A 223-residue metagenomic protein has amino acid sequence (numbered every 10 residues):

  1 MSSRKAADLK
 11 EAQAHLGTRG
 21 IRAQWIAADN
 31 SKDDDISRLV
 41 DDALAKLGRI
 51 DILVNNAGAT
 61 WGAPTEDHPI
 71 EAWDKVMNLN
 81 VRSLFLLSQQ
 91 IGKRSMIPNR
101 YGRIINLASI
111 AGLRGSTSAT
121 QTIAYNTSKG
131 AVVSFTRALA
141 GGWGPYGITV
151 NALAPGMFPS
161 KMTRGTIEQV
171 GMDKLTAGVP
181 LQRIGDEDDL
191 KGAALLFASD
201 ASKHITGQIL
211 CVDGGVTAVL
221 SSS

Functional and structural regions predicted by a protein language model:
M1-E11: Conserved glycine-rich Rossmann-like NAD(P)H-binding loop of the short-chain dehydrogenase/reductase
I36, P64-T65, P69-D74, L175: Substrate-binding pocket helix/loop in short-chain dehydrogenase/reductase
S88, S128, T136: Active-site helix of classical SDR
K93-R94, G141-G142, K203: Alpha-helical segment proximal to the catalytic Tyr-Lys
S109: Residue(s) in the substrate-gating loop at a strand-loop-helix junction that position the organic substrate next
R114, L195, T206-S223: Short C-terminal tail/terminal secondary-structure segment of NAD(P)H-dependent dehydrogenase/reductase domains
G144, T149, I205-G207: Short, small/polar-rich loop/turn modules that mediate ligand/substrate recognition or access, typified
